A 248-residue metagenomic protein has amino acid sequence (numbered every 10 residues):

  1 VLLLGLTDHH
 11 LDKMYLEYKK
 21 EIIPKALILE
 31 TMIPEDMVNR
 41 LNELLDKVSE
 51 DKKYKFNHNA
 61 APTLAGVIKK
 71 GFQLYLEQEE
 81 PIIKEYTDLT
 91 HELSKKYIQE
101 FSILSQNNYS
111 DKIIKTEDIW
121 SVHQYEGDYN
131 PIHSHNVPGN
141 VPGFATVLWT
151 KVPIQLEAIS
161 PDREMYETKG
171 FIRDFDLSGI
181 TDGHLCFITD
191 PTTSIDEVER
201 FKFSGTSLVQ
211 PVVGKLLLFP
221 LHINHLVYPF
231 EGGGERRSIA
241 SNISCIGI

Functional and structural regions predicted by a protein language model:
L3-N108, G127-P131, G179-T181: Non-heme Fe(II)/2-oxoglutarate
A26-I28, V213, G247: Long protein-protein interaction modules used by eukaryotic assembly/scaffold proteins
L29, E117-I119, F144-T146, R237-S241: Hydrophobic residues positioned within well-ordered beta-strands of beta-sheet architectures
L104-I119: A short coil-to-beta-strand element that immediately follows conserved catalytic motifs
V122-L218, G234-E235: Catalytic core of non-heme Fe(II) oxygenases with the double-stranded beta-helix
N224-S238: Ligand-binding loop in jelly-roll beta-barrel domains
N242-I248: Double-stranded beta-helix
